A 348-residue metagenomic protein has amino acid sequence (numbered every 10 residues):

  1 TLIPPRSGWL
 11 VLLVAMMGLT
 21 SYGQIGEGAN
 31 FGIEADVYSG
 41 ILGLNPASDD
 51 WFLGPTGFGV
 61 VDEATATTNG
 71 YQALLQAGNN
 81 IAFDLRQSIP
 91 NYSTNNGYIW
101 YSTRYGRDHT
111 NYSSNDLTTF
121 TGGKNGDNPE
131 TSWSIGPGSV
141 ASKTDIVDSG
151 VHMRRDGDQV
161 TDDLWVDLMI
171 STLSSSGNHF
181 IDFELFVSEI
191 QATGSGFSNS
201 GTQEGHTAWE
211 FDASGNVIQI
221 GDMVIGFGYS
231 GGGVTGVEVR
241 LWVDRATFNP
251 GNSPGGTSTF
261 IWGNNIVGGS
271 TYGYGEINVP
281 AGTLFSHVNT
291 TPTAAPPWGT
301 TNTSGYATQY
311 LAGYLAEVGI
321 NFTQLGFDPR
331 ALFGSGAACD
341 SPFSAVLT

Functional and structural regions predicted by a protein language model:
T1-Q24: Sec-dependent, cleavable N-terminal signal peptides
Q24-T348: Surface-exposed extracytoplasmic segments
